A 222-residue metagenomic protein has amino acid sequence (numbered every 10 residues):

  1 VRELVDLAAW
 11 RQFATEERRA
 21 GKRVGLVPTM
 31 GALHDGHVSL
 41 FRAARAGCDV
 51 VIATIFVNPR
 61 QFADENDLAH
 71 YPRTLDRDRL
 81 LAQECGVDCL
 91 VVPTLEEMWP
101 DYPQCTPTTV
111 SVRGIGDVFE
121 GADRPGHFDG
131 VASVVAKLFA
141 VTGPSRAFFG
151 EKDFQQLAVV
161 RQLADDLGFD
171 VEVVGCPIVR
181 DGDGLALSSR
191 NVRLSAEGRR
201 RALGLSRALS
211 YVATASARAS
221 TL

Functional and structural regions predicted by a protein language model:
V1-L222: Nucleotidyltransferase catalytic core that binds NTPs
